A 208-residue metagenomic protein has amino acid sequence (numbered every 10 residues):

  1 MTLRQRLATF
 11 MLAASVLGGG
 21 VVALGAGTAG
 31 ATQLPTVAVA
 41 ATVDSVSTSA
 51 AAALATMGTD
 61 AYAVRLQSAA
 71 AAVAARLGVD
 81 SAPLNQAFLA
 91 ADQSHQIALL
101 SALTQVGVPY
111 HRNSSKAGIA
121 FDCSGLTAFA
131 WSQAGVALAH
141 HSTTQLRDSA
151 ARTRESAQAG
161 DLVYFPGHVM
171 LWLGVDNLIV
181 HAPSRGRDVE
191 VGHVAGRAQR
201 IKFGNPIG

Functional and structural regions predicted by a protein language model:
T2, V136-A195: ...with weaker cross-activation on analogous glycine-rich loops/strands in unrelated enzymes
T2-P109, R197-G208: Intrinsically disordered, low-complexity, Pro/Ser/Thr/Asn/Gly/Ala-rich spacer/linker segments adjacent to signal
V106-A159: Catalytic cysteine-centered active-site loop
D122, A195-G196: Short acidic-hydrophobic sequence patches enriched in Asp/Glu that either
